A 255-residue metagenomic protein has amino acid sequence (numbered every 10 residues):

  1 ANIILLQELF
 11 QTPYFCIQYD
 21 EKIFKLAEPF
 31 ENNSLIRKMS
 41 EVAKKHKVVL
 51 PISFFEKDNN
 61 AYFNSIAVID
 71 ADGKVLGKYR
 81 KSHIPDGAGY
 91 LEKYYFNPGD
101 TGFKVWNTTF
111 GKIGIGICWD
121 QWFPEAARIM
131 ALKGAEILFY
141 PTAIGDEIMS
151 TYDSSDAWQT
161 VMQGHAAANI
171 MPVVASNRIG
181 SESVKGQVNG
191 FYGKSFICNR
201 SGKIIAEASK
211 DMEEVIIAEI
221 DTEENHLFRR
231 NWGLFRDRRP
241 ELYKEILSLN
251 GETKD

Functional and structural regions predicted by a protein language model:
A1-D72, L76-K78, I144-G164, A168-N169: Cys-nucleophile CN-hydrolase/nitrilase-fold catalytic domain and related Cys-dependent amidase chemistry that acts on
E31-P51, K112, C118-V215: CN hydrolase (nitrilase-like) catalytic-core segments centered on the catalytic cysteine and neighboring Lys/Glu
N64, T101, I113, G193: Change "...and in nucleic-acid phosphodiester-cleaving endonucleases..." to "...and in nucleic-acid processing enzymes
S65, K78-R80, Y140, E207 (+1 more regions): Residue-level detector of high-confidence beta-strand sites
K81-Y95, M212-R230: A short, polar/charged loop-to-alpha-helix boundary motif
G89-K104, Q121: Active-site glycine-rich loop that binds ribose-phosphate moieties when present
F103-E136, N225-D255: Cysteine/selenocysteine-centered motifs that mediate thiol-based redox chemistry or coordinate metal-sulfur cofactors
